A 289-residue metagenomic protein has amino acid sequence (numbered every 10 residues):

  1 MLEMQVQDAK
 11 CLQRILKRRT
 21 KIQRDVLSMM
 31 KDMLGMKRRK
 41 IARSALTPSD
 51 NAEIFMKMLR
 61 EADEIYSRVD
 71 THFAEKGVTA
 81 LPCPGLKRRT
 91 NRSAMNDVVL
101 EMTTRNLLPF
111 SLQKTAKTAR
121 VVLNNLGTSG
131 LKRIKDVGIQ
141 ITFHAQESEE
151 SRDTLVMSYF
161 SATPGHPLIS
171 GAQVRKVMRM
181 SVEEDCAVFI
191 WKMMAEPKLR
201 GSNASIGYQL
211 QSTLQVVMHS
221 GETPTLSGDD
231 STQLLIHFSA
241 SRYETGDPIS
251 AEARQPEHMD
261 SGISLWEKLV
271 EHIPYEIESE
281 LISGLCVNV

Functional and structural regions predicted by a protein language model:
M1-R38: Intrinsically disordered, low-complexity, charge-biased terminal/linker regions in eukaryotic proteins
D25, M33-R38, S44-V289: Eukaryotic helix-grip
